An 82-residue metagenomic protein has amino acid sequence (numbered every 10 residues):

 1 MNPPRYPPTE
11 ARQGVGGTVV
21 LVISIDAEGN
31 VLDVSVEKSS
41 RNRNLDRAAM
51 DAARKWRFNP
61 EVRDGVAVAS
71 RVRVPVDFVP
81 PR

Functional and structural regions predicted by a protein language model:
M1-P3, L21, V31, V36-L45: Short glycine/proline-centered loop/turn elements that form peptide/ligand docking sites
M1-S24, R47-R82: Short proline/glycine- and basic residue-enriched helix-capping loop/turn segments at helix->loop/beta transitions
E28, S39-R41, V79-P81: Short coil/turn motifs at secondary-structure junctions
E28-V31, A53: Hydrophobic, well-ordered secondary-structure segments that either form specific early membrane-associated helices used
